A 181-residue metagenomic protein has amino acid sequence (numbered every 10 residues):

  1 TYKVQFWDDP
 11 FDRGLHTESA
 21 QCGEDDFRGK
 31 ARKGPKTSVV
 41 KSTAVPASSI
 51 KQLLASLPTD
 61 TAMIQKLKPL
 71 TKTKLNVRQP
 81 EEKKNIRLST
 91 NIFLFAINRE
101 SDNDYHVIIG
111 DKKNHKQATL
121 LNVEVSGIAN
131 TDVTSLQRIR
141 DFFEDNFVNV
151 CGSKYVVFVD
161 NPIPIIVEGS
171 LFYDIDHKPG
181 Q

Functional and structural regions predicted by a protein language model:
T1-Q181: OB-fold and OB-like single-stranded nucleic-acid-recognition modules and their adjacent interaction interfaces
